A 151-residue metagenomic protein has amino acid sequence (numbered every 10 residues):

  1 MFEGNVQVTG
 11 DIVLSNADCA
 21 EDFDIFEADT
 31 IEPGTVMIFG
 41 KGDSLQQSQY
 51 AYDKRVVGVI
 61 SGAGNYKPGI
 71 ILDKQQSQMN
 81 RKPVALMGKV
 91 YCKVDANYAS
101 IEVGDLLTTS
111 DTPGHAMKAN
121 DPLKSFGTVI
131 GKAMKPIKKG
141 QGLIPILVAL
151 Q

Functional and structural regions predicted by a protein language model:
F2-Q151: Extracellular receptor-binding modules and their adjoining Ser/Thr/Gly/Asp/Asn-rich linkers
